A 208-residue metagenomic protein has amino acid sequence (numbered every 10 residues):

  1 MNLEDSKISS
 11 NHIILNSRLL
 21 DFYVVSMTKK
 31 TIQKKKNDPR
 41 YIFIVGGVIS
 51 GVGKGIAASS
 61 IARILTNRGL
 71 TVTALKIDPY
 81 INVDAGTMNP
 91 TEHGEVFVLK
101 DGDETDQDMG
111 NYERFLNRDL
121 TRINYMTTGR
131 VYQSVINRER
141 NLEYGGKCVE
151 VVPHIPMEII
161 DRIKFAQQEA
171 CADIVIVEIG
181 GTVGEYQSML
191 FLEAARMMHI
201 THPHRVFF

Functional and structural regions predicted by a protein language model:
N2-S10, I32-Q33, S188: Intrinsically disordered, low-complexity segments enriched in glycine/proline and serine/threonine
L3-S6, H12-S17, Y23: Short hydrophobic targeting helices and cationic amphipathic motifs that mediate membrane/organellar targeting
S17-R18, Q107: Alpha-helical structural elements
M27-F208: Flexible phosphate-sensing "switch/lid" loops adjacent to ATP/NTP-binding sites across phosphate-transfer
